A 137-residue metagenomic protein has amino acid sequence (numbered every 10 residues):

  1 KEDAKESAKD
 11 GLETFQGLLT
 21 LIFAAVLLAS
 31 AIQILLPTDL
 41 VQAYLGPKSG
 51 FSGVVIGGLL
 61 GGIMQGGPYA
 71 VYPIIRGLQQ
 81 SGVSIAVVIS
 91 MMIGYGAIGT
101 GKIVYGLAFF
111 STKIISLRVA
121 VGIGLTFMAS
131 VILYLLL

Functional and structural regions predicted by a protein language model:
K1, A8, V104-G124: Interfacial loop-to-transmembrane junctions
K1-K5, Q33-L40, G67, K102-I103: Transmembrane helix-loop junctions in multi-pass membrane proteins
A4-F15, Y44-K48, L78: Hydrophobic alpha-helical segments of integral membrane proteins, encompassing both true transmembrane helices
D10-L35: Core transmembrane alpha-helical segments of multi-pass membrane transporters/permeases
L19, F23-A24, F51-V55, I115-A120: Hydrophobic alpha-helical transmembrane segments
L28, G94, A120-G124: Hydrophobic residues within alpha-helical transmembrane segments of multi-pass solute transporters/permease subunits
T38-T100, A108-F109: Membrane-interfacial helix-loop connectors
A129-L137: Juxtamembrane boundary at the C-terminal end of a transmembrane helix
